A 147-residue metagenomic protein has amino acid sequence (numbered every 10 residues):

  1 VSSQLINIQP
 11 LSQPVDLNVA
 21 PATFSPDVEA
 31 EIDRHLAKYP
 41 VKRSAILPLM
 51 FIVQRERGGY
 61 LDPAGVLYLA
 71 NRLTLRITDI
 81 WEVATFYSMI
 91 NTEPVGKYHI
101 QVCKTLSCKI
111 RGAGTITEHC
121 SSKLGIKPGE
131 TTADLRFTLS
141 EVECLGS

Functional and structural regions predicted by a protein language model:
S2-S147: Signature of N-terminal electron-transfer/Fe-S-associated modules in redox systems
